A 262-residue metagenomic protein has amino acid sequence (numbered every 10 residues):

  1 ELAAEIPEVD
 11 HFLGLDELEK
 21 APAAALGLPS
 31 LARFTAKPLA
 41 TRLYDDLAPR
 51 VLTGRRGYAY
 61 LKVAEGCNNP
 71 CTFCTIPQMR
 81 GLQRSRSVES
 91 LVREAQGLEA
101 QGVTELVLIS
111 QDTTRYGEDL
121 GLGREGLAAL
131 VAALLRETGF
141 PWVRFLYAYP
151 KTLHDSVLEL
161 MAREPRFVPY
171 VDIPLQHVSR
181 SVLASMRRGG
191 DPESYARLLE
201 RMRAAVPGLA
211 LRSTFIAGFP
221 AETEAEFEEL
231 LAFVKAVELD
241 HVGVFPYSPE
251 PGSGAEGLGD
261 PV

Functional and structural regions predicted by a protein language model:
E1-G117, S156, M161, F167 (+5 more regions): Proteins enriched for Cys/Gly/acidic motifs involved in redox and nucleic-acid/cofactor modification
D10-L13, L82-Q83, D119, R187 (+2 more regions): Pocket-edge positions in alpha/beta enzyme catalytic cores
L26-A32, I76, G139-V143, K151 (+1 more regions): A generic short-segment signal for beta-strand/edge and adjacent turn/coil regions
A100-F227: Conserved SAM/AdoMet-binding glycine-rich loop
L122-R124, A232, E256: Short amphipathic alpha-helical leader/targeting segments
G139, E238-L239: Conserved N-terminal phosphate-binding loop of PLP-dependent enzymes in the Aspartate aminotransferase
P251-P261: Anionic-ligand binding region
